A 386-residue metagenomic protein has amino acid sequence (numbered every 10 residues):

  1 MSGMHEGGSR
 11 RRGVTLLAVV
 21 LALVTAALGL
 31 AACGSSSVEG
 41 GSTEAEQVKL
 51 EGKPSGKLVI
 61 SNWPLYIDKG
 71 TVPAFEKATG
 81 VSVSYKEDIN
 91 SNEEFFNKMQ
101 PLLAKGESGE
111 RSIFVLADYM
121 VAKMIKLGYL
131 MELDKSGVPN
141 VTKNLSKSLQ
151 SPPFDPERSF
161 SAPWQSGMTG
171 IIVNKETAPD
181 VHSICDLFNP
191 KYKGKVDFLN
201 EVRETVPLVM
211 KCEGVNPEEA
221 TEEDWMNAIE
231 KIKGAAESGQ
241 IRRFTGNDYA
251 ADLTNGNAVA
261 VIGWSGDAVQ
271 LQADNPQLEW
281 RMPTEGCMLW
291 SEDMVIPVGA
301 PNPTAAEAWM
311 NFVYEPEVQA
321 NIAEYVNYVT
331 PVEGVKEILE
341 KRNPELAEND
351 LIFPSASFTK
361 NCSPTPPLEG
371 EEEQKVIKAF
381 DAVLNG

Functional and structural regions predicted by a protein language model:
M1-K57, G386: Short, low-complexity disordered leader/linker segments with a strong preference for bacterial N-terminal type II
G34, T43-K123, A251: Early extracytoplasmic/lumenal segment of secretory-pathway proteins
K49-E51, A104-L116, M131-S136, N140-G170 (+1 more regions): A structural signal for short loop-to-beta-strand junctions that line the ligand-binding cleft of periplasmic/secreted
D118-M131, S146-L149, D155-H182, T205-E213 (+1 more regions): Periplasmic solute-binding protein
V121, D197-E201, T205, V209 (+1 more regions): Ligand-binding pocket segment of bilobal, Venus flytrap-like solute-binding proteins
G263, Q272-Y325, G386: Extracytoplasmic/periplasmic substrate-recognition and gating elements
P297-K360: Mature extracytoplasmic/periplasmic domains
A356-G386: Conserved C-terminal helix/tail region of periplasmic/extracytoplasmic solute-binding proteins
